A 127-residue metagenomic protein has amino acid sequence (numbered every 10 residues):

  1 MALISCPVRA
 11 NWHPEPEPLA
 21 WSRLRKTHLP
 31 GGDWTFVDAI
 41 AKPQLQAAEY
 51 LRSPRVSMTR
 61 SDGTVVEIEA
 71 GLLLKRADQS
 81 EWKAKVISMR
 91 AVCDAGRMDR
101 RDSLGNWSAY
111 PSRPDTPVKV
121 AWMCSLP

Functional and structural regions predicted by a protein language model:
M1-L3: Bacterial N-terminal signal peptides
V8-P127: N-terminal secretory-pathway/extracellular module detecting exported/lumenal segments and adjacent signal-anchor/first
